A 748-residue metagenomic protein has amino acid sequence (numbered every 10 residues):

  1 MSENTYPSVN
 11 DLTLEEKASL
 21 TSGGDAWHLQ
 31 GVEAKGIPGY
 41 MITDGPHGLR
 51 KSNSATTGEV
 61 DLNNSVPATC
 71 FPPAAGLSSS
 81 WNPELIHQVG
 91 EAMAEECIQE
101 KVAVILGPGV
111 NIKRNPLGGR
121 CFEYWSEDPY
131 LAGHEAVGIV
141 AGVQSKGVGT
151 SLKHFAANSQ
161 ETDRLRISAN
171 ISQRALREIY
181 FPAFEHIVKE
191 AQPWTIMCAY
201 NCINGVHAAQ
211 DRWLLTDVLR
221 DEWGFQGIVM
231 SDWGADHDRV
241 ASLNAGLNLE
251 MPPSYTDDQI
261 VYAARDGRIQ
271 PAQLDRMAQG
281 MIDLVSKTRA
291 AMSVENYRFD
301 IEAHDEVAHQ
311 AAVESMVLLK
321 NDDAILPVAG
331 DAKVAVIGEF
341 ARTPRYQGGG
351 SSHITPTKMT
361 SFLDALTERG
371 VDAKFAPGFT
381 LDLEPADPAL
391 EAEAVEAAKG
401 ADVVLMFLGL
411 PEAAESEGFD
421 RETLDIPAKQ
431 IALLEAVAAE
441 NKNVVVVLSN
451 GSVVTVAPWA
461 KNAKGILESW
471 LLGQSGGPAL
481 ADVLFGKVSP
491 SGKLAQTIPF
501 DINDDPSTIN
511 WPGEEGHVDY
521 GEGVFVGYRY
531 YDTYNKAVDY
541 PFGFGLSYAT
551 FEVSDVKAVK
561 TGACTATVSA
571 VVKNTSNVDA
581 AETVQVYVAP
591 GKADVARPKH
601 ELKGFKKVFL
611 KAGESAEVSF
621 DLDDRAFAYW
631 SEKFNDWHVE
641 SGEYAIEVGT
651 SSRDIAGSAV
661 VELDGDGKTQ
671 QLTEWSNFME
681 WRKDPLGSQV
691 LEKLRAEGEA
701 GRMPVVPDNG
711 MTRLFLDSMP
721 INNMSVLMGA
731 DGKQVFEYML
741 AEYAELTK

Functional and structural regions predicted by a protein language model:
M1-Y629, E643-V648, S652, T747: Glycoside hydrolase catalytic-domain context in secreted enzymes
N82, D128, D211, S452 (+4 more regions): Short, solvent-exposed helix-helix connector turns and helix-capping sites enriched in acidic/polar residues
G527, G543, S547-Y548, D579 (+3 more regions): In a subset of proteins, long, contiguous C-terminal domains/tails are tracked
D624-K668: Terminal connector regions
D664-K683: Low-complexity, Pro/Ser/Thr- and charge-rich linker/hinge segments at domain boundaries
F678-A744: Conserved, compact domain cores that house catalytic/ligand-binding motifs in diverse enzymes and effector modules
